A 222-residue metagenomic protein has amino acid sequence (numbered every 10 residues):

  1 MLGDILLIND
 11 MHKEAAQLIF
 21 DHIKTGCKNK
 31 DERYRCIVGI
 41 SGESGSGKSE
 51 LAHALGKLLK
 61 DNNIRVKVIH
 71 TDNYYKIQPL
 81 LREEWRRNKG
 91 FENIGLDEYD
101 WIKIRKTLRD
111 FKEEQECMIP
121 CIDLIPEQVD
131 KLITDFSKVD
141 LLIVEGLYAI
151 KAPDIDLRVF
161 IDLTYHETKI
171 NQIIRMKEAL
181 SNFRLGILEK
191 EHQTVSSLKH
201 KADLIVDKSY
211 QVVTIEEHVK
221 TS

Functional and structural regions predicted by a protein language model:
L2-N29, I170, I174-K177, T194-S222: NTP-dependent small-molecule kinase module
S44: The conserved Walker
K48: Conserved lysine of the Walker
L51: Hydrophobic positions on the alpha1 helix immediately C-terminal to the Walker A/P-loop
K57-K67: Post-Walker A helix-loop "phosphate-sensing" segment adjacent to the P-loop in P-loop NTPases
K67, K76-P126: Conserved nucleotide-sensing/catalytic segment adjacent to the nucleotide-binding pocket in NTP-handling enzymes
Q128-R175: ATP-dependent NMP and nucleoside kinases share a basic, alpha-helical "lid"
